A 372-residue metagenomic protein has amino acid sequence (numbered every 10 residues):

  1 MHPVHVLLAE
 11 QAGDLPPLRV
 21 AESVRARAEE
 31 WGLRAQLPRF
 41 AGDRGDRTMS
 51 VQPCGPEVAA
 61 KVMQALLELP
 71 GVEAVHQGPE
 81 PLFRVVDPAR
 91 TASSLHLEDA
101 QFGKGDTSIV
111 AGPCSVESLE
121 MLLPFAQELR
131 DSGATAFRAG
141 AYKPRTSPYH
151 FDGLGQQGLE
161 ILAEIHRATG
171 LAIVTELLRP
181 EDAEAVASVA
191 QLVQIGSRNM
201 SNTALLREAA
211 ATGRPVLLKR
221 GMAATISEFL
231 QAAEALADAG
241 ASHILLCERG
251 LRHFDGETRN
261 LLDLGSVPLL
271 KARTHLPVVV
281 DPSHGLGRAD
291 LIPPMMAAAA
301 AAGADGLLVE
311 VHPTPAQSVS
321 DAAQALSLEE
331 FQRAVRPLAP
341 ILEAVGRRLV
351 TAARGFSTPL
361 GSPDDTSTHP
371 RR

Functional and structural regions predicted by a protein language model:
M1, P79-V110, V345-R348, L360: N-terminal amphipathic alpha-helix/helix-capping segment at the start of soluble metabolic enzymes
M1-A12: Short glycine-/aliphatic-rich beta-strand segments at the starts of folded cytosolic domains
Q11, P53, T107-P124, S147-D152 (+4 more regions): Active-site mouth loops of central-metabolism enzymes
L97, R207, T212-V311: Catalytic alpha/beta core domains of metabolic enzymes, predominantly
S108-P113, T135-A139, I173-T175, V193-I195 (+4 more regions): Hydrophobic faces of well-ordered beta-strands that scaffold small-molecule active sites in alpha/beta enzyme cores
R138-Q156, P313-A325: Glycine-rich, proline-tolerant flexible connector loops at the mouths of alpha/beta enzymes
F151-T175, A209-P215, G265-V278, Q324-G346: Alpha-helix-loop-beta-strand connector modules within alpha/beta enzyme cores
L154, L171-E181, Q191-T203, P215-I226 (+2 more regions): Catalytic beta/alpha-barrel core
